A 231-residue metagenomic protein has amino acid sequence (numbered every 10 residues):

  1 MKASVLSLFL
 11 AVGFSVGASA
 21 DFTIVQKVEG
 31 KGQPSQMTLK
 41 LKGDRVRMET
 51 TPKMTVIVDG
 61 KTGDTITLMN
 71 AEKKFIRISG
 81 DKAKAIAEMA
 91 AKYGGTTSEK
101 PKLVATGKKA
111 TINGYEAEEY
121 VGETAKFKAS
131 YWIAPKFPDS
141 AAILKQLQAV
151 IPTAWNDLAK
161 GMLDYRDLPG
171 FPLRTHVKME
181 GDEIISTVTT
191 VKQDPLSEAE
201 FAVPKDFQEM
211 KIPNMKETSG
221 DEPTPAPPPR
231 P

Functional and structural regions predicted by a protein language model:
M1-S7: Positively charged n-region of N-terminal signal peptides that target proteins for export
K2, G17-S19: Hydrophobic membrane-targeting and insertion signals
S7-S15: Bacterial N-terminal signal peptides
S19-P231: Extended soluble regions of mature proteins
